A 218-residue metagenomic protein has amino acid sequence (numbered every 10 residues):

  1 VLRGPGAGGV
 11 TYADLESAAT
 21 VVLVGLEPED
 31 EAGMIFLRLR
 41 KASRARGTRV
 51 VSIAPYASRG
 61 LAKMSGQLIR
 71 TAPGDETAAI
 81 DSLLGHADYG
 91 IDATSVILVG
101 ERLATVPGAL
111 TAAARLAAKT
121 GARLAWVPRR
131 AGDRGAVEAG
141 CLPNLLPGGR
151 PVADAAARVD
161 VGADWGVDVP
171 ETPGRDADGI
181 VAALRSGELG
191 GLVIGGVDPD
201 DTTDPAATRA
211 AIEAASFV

Functional and structural regions predicted by a protein language model:
V1-R38, A42, R46-G90, L103 (+1 more regions): Extended redox/cofactor-interaction regions of prokaryotic respiratory oxidoreductases
D92-T94: A glycine-rich, charged low-complexity "G-patch/RS-like" nucleic-acid-interacting patch
I97: Conserved strand-helix element at the start of the C-terminal RecA-like helicase core
